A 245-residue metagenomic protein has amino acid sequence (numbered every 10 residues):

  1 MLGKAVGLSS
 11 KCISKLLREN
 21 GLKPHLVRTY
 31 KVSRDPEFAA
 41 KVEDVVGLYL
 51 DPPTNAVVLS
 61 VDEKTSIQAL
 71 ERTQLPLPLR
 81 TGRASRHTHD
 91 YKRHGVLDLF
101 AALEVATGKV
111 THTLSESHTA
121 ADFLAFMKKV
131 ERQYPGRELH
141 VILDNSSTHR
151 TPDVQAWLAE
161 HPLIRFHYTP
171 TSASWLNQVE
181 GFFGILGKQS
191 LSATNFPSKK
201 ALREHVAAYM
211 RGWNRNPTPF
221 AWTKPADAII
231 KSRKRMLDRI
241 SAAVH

Functional and structural regions predicted by a protein language model:
M1-R34, V57, E63-A69: Conserved short alpha-helical interface segments
L2-G3, I13, S60-D62, A102 (+7 more regions): Mobile genetic element proteins and their domesticated derivatives, centered on retroelements and DNA transposons
L2-K4, V42-K128, S232-R233, L237-I240: Extended, low-complexity cationic-aromatic segments
V58, H140-V141: Hydrophobic "anchor" residues on beta-strands that sit immediately upstream of conserved functional sites
S85-Y91, E160-Q178, T194-F196: RNase H-like polynucleotidyl transferase catalytic core
V110, V179-A201, G212-N214: Active-site proximal helix-loop segment of RNase H-like, two-metal nucleases, encompassing DDE(D)
H118-T119, V141-P152, T171-L176, A201: Acidic, metal-coordinating catalytic cores used for nucleic-acid/nucleotide bond scission and strand-transfer chemistry
A201-H245: C-terminal domain-tail junction helix/linker
